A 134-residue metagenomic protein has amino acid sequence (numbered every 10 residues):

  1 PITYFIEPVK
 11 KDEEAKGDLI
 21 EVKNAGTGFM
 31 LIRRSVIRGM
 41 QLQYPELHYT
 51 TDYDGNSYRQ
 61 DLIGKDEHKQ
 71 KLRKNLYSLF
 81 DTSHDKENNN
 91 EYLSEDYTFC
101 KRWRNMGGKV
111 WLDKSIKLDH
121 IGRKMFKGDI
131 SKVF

Functional and structural regions predicted by a protein language model:
P1-S83: Conserved catalytic core of nucleotide-sugar-dependent glycosyltransferases
M40, D119-G122: Short catalytic/ligand-binding loop motif for oxyanion handling, primarily in non-cytosolic enzymes, centered on
T82-Y92: A short acidic, glycine-rich active-site loop that binds or catalyzes chemistry on phosphate/adenosine moieties
E95, F99: Short active-site alpha-helical segment characteristic of glycosyltransferases and processive polysaccharide synthases
V110-L118: Catalytic beta-strand/loop signature of glycosyltransferases that borders the donor
I121-F134: Nucleotide-sugar-dependent glycosyltransferase catalytic core
